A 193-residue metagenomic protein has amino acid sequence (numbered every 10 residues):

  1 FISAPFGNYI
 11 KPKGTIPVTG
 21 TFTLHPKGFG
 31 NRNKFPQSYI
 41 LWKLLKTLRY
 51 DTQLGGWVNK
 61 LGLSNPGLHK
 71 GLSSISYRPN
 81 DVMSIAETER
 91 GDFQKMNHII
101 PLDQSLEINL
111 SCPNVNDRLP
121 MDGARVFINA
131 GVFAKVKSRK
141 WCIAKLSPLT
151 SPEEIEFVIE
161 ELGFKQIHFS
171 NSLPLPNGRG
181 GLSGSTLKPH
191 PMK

Functional and structural regions predicted by a protein language model:
F1-D81, A86-G91: N-terminal capping/small domains of soluble enzymes
F1-S3, I16, N80-S84, D103-E107 (+2 more regions): Structural preference for beta-strand elements that scaffold enzyme active sites
S3-G7, F22, A86-R90, S111-P113 (+2 more regions): Active-site beta-loop-alpha junctions enriched in small/polar residues
K11, S73-R78, M96-D103, V132-K137 (+1 more regions): Acidic (Asp/Glu)-rich catalytic clusters
V18-T23, Y39-L48, Q104-S111, K165-L173: Non-cysteine beta-strand/loop elements that form the S-adenosyl-L-methionine
N65-N80, G123-P148, G181-K193: Alpha-helix-loop-beta-strand connector modules within alpha/beta enzyme cores
V82-K95, K140-E160: Active-site glycine- and acidic-residue-rich loops that bind and position anionic ligands or nucleotide-like cofactors
L110-R125, P148, P152-K193: Glycine/Thr-rich beta-alpha phosphate-binding loop at enzyme active sites
